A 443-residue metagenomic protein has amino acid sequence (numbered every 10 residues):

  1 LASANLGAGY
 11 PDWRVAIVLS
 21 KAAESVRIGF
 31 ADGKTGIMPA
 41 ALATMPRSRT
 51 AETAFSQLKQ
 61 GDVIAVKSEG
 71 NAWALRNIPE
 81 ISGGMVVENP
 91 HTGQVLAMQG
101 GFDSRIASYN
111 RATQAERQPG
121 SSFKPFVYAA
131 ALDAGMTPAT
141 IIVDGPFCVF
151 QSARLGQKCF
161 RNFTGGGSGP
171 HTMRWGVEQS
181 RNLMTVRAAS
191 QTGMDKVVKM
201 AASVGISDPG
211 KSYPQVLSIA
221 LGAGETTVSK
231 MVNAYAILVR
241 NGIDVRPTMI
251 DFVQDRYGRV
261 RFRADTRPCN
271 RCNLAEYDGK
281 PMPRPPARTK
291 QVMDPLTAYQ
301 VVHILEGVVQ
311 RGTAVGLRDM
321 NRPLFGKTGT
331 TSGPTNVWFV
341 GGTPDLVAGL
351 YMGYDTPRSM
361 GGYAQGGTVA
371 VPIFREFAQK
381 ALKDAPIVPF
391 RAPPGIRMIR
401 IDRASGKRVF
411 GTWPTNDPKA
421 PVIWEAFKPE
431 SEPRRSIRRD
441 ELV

Functional and structural regions predicted by a protein language model:
L1-A4, S20-E24, A31-G33, T140 (+5 more regions): Soluble, non-transmembrane domains of envelope/secretory-pathway proteins that act on or interact with carbohydrate
L1-F123, A130-H171, Q179, K199-A220 (+5 more regions): Short pre-catalytic segments that frame enzyme active sites
R14, G84, P119-F123, M173 (+8 more regions): Hydrophobic (often cysteine-bearing) scaffold residues that line and stabilize catalytic clefts of nucleotide/cofactor
S82-M85, M320, T335: Short loop/turn microsegments at loop-to-beta-strand junctions
H91-Q94, P125-L132, M184, G224-M249 (+4 more regions): Active-site-proximal alpha-helical segments within enzyme catalytic domains
N182-A202, T328: A small/polar active-site loop signature that marks catalytic segments
Q300-G329: Active-site Gly/Thr loop motif
